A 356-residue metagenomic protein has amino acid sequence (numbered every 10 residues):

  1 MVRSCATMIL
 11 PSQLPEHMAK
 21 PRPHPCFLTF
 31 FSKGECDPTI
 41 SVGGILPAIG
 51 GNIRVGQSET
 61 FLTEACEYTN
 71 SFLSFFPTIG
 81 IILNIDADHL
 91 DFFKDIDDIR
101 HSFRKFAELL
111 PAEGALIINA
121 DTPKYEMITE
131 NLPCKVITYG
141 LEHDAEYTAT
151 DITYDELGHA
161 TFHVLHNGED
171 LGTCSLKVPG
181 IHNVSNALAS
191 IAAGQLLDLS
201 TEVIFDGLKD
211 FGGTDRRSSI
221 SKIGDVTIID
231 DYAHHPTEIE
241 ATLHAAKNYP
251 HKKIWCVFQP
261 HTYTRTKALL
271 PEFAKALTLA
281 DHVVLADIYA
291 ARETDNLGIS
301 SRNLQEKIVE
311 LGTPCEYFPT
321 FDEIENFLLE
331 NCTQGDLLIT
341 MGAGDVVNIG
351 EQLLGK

Functional and structural regions predicted by a protein language model:
M1-I45: Walker A (P-loop) phosphate-binding motif
M8-I9, L28, K33-C36, P77 (+3 more regions): Acidic, Mg2+-coordinating active-site environments of NTP-dependent enzymes
M8-L10, S58, F76-P77, E113 (+4 more regions): Short, well-ordered alpha-helix to beta-strand connector turns
A19-K20, E67-N70, A87-D88, T122-P123 (+3 more regions): Short glycine-rich anion-binding loops that position phosphate/pyrophosphate groups of nucleotides and phosphorylated
V42-A48, F61-C66, D97-H101, D210-G213 (+2 more regions): Short gly/ser/thr-rich secondary-structure transition/capping motifs
T60-Y68, I228-H234: Switch II (G3) loop of P-loop NTPases
R104, L132-K135, E169, T173 (+3 more regions): ATP-dependent carboxylate-amine ligase
